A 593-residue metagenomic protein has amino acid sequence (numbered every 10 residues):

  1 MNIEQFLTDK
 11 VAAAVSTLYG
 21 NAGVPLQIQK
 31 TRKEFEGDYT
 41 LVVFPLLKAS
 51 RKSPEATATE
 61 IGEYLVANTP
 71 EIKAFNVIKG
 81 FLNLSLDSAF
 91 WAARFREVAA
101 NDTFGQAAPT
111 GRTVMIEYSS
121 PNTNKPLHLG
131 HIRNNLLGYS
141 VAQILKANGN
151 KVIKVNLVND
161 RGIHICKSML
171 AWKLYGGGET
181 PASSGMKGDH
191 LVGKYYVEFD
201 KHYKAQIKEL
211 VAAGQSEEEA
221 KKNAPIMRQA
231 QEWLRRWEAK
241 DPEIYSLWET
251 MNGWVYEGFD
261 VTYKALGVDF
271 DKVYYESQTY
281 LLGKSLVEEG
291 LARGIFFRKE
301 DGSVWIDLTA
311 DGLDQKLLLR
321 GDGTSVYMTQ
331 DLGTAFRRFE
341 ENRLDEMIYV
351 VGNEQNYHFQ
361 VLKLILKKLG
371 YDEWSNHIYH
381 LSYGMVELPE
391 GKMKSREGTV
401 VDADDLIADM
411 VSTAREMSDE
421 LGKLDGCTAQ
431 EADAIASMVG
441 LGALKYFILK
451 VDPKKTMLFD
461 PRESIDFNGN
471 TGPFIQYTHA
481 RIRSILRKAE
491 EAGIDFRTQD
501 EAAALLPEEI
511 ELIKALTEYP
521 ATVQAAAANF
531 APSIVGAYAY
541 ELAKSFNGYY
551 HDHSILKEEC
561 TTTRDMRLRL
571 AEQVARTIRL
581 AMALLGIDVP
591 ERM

Functional and structural regions predicted by a protein language model:
M1-A92, A108-M593: Non-catalytic interaction-recognition regions
W91-A107: Short loop/hinge segments at the start of secondary-structure elements
